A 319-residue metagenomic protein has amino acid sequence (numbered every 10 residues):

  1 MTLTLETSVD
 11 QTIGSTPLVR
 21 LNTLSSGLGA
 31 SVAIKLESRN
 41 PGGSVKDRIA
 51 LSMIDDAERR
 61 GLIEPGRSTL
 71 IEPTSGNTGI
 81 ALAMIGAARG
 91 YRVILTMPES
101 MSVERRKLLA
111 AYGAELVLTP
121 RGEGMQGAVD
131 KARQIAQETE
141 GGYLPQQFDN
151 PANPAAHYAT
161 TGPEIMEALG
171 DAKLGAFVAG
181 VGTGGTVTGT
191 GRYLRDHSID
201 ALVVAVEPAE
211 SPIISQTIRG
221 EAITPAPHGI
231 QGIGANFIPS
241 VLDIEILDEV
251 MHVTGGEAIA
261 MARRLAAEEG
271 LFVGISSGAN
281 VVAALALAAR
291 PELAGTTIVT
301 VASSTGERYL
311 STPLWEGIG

Functional and structural regions predicted by a protein language model:
M1-G319: PLP-dependent amino-acid enzyme catalytic core
